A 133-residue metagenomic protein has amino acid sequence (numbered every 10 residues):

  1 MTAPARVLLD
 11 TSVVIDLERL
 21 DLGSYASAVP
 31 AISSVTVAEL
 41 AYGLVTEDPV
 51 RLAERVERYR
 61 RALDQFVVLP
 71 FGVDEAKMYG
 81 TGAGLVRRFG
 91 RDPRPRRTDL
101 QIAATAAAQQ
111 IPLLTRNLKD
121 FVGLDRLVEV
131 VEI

Functional and structural regions predicted by a protein language model:
M1-R60: Short, well-structured N-terminal submotif of metal-dependent ribonuclease cores
M1-T2, A103, A107-I133: Acidic, PIN/NYN-like endoribonuclease modules and their adjacent C-terminal/linker elements
T2-V7, A28-V29, Q65-V67, A107-P112: Short active-site oxyanion
D10-T11, L40, Y79, A106 (+1 more regions): Generic structural signal for small/hydrophobic residues in well-ordered secondary structure, especially within
V13-V14, E75, K119-D120: Alpha-helix capping/helix-boundary segments
D48-R51, V86-R87, V131-I133: Short, hinge-like loop/turn segments at secondary-structure boundaries
V67-P112: Active-site neighborhoods of divalent-metal-dependent phosphate/nucleic-acid chemistry enzymes
